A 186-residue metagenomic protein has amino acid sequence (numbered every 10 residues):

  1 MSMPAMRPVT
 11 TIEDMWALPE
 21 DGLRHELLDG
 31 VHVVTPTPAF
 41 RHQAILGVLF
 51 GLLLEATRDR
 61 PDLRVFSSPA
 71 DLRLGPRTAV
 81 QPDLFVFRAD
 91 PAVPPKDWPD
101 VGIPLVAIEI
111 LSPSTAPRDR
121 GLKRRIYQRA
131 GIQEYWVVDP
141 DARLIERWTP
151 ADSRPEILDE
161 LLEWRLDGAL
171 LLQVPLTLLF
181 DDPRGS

Functional and structural regions predicted by a protein language model:
M1-S186: Gly/Pro/Ser/Thr-rich low-complexity, intrinsically disordered segments predominantly at protein N-termini
